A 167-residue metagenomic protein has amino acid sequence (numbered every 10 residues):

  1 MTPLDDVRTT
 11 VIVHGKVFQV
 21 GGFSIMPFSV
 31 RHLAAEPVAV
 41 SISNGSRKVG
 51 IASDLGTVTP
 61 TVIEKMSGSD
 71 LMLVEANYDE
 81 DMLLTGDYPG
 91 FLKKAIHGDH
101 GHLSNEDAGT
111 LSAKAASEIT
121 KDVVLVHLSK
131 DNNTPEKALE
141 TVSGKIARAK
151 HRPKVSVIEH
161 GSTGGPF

Functional and structural regions predicted by a protein language model:
M1, N132-N133, G164-P166: Short, charged/polar "capping" segments at the starts of alpha-helices and the immediately preceding loops
M1-T9, I42: Active-site neighborhood of divalent metal-dependent phosphoester bond hydrolases
L4-D6, V20-G22, S117-E118, K150-R152: Short, well-ordered coil/turn elements that cap or connect secondary structure elements
R8-T10, S24, K154-S156: Conserved beta-strand segments of alpha/beta enzyme cores
V11-L71, F167: Core dinuclear metal-dependent hydrolase active-site scaffold
H14-G15, R152, G161: Glycine-centered loop/turn motifs
P60-I158: Cap/insert and terminal regions of metallo-dependent hydrolase folds
S156-F167: A short, charged, Gly/Pro-tolerant segment at domain boundaries
